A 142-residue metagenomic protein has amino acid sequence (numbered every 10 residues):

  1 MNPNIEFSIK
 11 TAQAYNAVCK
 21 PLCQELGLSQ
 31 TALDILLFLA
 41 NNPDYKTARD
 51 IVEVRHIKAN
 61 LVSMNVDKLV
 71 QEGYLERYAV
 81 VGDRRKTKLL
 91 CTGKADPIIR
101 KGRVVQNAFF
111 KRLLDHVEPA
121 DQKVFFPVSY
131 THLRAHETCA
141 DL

Functional and structural regions predicted by a protein language model:
M1-L26, E72: N-terminal leader segment of winged-helix/HTH proteins
F7, D34-L37, P97: Pre-recognition alpha-helix immediately N-terminal to the DNA-recognition helix within helix-turn-helix or winged-helix
C19-L61: N-terminal helix-turn-helix DNA-binding core of bacterial DNA-binding proteins
I35, F125-V128: Hydrophobic core positions in alpha-helical repeat/coiled-coil coupling domains, especially the HAMP
K68-F126: Charged, amphipathic alpha-helical coiled-coil/dimerization segments
T131-T138: Conserved small/polar residues in nucleotide/adenosyl-binding loops
L142: Cytosolic catalytic cores of cyclic-nucleotide second-messenger enzymes
